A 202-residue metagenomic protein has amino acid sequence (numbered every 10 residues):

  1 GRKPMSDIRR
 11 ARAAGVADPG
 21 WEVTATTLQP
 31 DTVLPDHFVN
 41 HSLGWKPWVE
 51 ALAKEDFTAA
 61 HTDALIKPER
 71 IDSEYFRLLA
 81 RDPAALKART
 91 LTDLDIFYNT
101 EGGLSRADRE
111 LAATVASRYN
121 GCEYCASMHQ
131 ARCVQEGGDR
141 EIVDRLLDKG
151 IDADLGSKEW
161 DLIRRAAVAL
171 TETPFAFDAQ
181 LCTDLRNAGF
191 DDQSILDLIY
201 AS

Functional and structural regions predicted by a protein language model:
G1-S202: Hydrophobic alpha-helical segments
